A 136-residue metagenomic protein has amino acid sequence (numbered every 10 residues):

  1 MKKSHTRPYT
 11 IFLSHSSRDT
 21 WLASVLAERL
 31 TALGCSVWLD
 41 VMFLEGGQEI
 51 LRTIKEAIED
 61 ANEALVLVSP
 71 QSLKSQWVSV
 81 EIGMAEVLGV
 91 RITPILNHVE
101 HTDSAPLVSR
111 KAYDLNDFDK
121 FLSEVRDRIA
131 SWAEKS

Functional and structural regions predicted by a protein language model:
M1-V66, Q71, E86-V90, L96-H98 (+2 more regions): Conserved N-terminal substructure of TIR/SEFIR domains
I54-I58, S109-D114: Short, hinge-like loop/turn segments at secondary-structure boundaries
L73-S79: Active-site-adjacent loop/helix micro-motif of nuclease/hydrolase catalytic cores
V80-M84: Short, charged, amphipathic alpha-helix that recurs within catalytic cores of restriction-modification and other
E100-A112: Glycine-rich, charge-decorated loop segments at or immediately adjacent to ligand/cofactor-binding or catalytic sites
D114, D119-K120: Catalytic-center loop of serine/cysteine hydrolases
